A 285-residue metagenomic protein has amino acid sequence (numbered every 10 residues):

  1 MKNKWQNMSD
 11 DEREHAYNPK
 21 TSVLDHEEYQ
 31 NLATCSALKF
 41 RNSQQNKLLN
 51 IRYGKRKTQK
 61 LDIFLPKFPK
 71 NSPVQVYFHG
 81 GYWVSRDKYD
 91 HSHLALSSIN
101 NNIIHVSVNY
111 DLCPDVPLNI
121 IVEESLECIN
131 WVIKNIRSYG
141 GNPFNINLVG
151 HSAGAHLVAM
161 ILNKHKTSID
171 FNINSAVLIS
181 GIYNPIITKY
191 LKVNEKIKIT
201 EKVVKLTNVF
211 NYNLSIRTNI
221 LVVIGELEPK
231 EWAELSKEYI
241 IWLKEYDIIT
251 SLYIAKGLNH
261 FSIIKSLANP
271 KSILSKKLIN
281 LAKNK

Functional and structural regions predicted by a protein language model:
N18-P69: N-terminal cap/lid segment of alpha/beta-hydrolase-fold proteins
N71-G81: Short beta-strand element of the alpha/beta-hydrolase
F78, I179, A255-L258: Alpha/beta-hydrolase
R86-A95, V106-N145, N269: Catalytic nucleophile-loop/oxyanion-hole region of alpha/beta-hydrolase and closely related hydrolase-like folds
E127-K192: Primarily recognizes the serine-hydrolase "nucleophile elbow" in alpha/beta-hydrolase and SGNH/GDSL folds
S175, G181-N184, T188-K189, E201-K237: The feature captures the conserved acid-bearing segment of alpha/beta-hydrolase catalytic domains
E195-K202, I224-S251, L258: Active-site-adjacent alpha-helix of alpha/beta-hydrolase-fold enzymes
K237, K244-K285: C-terminal catalytic histidine-bearing segment of alpha/beta-hydrolase fold enzymes
